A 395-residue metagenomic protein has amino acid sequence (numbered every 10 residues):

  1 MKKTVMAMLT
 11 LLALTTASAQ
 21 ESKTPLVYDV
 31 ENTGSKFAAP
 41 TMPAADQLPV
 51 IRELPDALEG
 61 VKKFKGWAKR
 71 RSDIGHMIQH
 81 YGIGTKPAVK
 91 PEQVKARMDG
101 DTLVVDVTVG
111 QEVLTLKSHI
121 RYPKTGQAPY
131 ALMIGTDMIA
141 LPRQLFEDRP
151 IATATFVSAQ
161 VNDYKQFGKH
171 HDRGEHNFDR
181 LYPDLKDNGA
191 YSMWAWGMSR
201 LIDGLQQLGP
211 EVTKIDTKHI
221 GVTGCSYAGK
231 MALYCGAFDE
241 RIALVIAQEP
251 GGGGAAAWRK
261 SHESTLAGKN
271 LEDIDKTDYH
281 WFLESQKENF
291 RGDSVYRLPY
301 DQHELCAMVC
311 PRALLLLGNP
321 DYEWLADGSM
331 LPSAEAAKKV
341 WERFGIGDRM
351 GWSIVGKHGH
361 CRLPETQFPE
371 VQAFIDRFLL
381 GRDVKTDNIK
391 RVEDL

Functional and structural regions predicted by a protein language model:
K2-A7: Sec-dependent signal peptide recognition, specifically the positively charged N-region followed immediately by
T10-S18: Hydrophobic h-region of N-terminal signal peptides that target proteins for export in Gram-negative bacteria
Q20-K117, Y122-A128, E240, C310-L395: Alpha/beta-hydrolase-fold serine-hydrolase catalytic core, especially in secreted/extracellular enzymes
L132-G135, A152-V157, G221-T223, A243-Q248 (+3 more regions): Structural recognition of the beta-strand scaffold that forms the well-ordered cores of secreted hydrolase catalytic
G135-K218, G251-K260: Cap/lid segment of the alpha/beta-hydrolase catalytic domain
M193-G204, T223-C225, A247, E284-N319 (+3 more regions): Extended catalytic-interface subdomain
R200-T265, S294: Primarily recognizes the serine-hydrolase "nucleophile elbow" in alpha/beta-hydrolase and SGNH/GDSL folds
A247-L305, A326-A334, E342-G347: Mobile cap/lid helix-loop segments that gate and shape the active-site cleft of serine hydrolases
